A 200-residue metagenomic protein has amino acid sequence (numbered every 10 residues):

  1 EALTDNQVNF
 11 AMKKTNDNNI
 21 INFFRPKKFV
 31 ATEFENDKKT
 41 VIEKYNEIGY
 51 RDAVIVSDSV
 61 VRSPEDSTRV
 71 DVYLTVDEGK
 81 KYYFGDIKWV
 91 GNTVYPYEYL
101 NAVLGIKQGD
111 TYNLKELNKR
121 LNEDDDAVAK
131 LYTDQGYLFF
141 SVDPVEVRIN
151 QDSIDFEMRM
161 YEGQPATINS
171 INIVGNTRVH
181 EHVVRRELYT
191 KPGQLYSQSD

Functional and structural regions predicted by a protein language model:
E1-D200: Interaction-mediating elements
